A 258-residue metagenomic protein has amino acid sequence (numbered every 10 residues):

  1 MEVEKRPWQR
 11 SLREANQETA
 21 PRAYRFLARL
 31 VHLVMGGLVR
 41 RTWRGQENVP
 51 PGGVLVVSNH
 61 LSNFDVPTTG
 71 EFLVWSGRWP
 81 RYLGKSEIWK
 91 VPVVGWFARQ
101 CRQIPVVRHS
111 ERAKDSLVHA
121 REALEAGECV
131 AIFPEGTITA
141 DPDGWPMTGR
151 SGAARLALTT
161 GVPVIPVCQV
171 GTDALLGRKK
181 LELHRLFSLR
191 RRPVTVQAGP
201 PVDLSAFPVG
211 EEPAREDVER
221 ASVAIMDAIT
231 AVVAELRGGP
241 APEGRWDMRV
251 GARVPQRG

Functional and structural regions predicted by a protein language model:
E2-A23, K114-G258: Non-catalytic C-terminal accessory region of glycerolipid acyltransferases and related lyso-lipid remodeling enzymes
Y24, R29-H60: Helix-to-loop junction immediately C-terminal to a conserved catalytic motif
L30-V31, Q100-V107, G136-A140: Short, basic, glycine/proline-bearing loop/turn elements
V34-G36, L73, A98, A123 (+1 more regions): A generic structural signal for well-ordered alpha-helical segments
M35-W43, A113-K114, G177-K180: Short gly/ser/thr-rich secondary-structure transition/capping motifs
R40-R44, T68-T69, L117-H119, E182-H184: A generic local structural motif
R41-W43, Q103, V196: Generic structural signal for residues in well-ordered beta-strands
P50-E111: Catalytic core of membrane glycerolipid acyltransferases/transacylases, capturing the structured, soluble-facing
